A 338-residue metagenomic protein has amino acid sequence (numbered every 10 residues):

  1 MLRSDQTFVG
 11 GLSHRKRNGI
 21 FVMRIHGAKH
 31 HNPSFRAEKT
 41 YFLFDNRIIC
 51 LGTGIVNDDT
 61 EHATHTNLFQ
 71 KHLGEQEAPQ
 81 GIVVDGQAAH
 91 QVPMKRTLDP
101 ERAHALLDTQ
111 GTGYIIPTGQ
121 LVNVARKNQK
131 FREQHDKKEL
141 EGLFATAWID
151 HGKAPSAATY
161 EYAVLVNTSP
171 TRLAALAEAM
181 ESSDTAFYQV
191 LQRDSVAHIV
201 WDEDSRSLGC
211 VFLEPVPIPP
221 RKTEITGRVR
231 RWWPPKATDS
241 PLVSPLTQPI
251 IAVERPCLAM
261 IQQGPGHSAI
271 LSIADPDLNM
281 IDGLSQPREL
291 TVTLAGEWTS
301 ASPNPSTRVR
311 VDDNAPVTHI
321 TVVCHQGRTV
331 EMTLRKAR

Functional and structural regions predicted by a protein language model:
M1-A88, V92-P93, E101, Q110: Catalytic and substrate-binding regions of extracellular carbohydrate-active enzymes, especially polysaccharide lyases
T7-L12, R36-F42, G52-G54, Q134 (+3 more regions): Generic recognition of flexible, low-complexity loop/linker segments
N18, Y41, A158-T168: Long, repeat-rich segments with strong aromatic
F21, L51, T66, A145 (+2 more regions): Hydrophobic residues positioned within well-ordered beta-strands of beta-sheet architectures
K39-F42, H104-L106, T112-K130, G209-E214 (+3 more regions): Broad, structure-driven detector of short, well-ordered beta-strand segments within folded domains
G86-W148, W298-D313: Trp/Gly-enriched beta-strand surface patches
L140-A157, T321: A surface-exposed beta-strand-loop module
N167-R338: Non-catalytic terminal regions with compositionally biased, polar/charged low complexity
